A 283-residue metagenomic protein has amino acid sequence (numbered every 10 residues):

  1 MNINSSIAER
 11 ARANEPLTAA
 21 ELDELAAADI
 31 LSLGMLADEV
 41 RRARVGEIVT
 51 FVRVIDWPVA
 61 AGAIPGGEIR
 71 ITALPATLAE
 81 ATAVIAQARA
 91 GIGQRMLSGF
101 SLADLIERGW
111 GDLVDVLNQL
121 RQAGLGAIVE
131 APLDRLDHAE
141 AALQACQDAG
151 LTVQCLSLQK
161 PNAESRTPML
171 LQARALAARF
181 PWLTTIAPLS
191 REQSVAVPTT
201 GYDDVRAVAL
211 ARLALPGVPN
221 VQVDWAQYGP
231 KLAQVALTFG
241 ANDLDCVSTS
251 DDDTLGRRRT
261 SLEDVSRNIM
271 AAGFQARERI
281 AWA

Functional and structural regions predicted by a protein language model:
M1-M35, R44, A90-I92, D115-A123 (+3 more regions): Auxiliary Fe-S-binding modules of radical SAM enzymes
P16-A76, T82-M96: N-terminal [4Fe-4S]-dependent radical SAM core
L22-E24, I55-W57, L74, A103-I106 (+4 more regions): Conserved short loop/turn motifs at secondary-structure junctions
R53, V129-E130, C246: General beta-strand structural signal in soluble alpha/beta enzymes
P65-A142, L151-N162, L183: Core AdoMet radical
